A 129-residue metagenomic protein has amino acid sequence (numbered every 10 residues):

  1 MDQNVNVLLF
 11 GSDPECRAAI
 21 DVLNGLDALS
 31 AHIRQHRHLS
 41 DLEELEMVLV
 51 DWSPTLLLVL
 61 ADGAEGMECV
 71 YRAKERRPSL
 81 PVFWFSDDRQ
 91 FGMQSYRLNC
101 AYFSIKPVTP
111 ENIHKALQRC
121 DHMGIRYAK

Functional and structural regions predicted by a protein language model:
V7-S40: Two-component/phosphorelay signaling modules centered on CheY-like receiver
I20, L42-E46, S53-R76: Conserved phosphotransfer microenvironments
L57-A61, S79-R89: A short, hydrophobic beta-strand element within the central beta-sheet of small alpha/beta folds
K74, M93-R97: Alpha4-beta5-alpha5 "output face"
V108-L117: C-terminal output helix
Q118-K129: The C-terminal output helix
